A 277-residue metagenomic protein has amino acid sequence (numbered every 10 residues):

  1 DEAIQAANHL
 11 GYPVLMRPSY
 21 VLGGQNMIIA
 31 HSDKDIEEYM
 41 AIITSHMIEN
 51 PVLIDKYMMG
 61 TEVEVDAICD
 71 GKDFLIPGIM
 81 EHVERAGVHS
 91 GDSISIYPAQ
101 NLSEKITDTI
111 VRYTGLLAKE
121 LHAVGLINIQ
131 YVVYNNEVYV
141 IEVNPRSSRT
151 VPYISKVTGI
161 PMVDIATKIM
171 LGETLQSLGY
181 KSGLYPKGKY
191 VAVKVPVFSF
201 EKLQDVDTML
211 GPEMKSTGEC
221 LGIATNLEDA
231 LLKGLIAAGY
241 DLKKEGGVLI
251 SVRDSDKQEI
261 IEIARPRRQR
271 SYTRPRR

Functional and structural regions predicted by a protein language model:
D1, Y20, Y131, R277: Residue-level "edge-of-site" marker
D1-A3, D35-I36: A short acidic, often aromatic-flanked loop/helix-cap motif at beta-alpha or helix-coil junctions that lines enzyme
I4, I261-R265: Alpha-helical segments flanking ligand/cofactor-binding loops in enzyme cores
Q5, P13-V14: Short acidic donor-binding loop at the edge of a beta-strand
N8, R268: Anion (oxyanion) recognition and catalysis
L10-P13, L22-Q25, I29-K257, I261: ATP-dependent carboxylate activation and anion-phosphoryl transfer catalytic cores that bind Mg-ATP to form
S271-R277: Short internal beta-strands
